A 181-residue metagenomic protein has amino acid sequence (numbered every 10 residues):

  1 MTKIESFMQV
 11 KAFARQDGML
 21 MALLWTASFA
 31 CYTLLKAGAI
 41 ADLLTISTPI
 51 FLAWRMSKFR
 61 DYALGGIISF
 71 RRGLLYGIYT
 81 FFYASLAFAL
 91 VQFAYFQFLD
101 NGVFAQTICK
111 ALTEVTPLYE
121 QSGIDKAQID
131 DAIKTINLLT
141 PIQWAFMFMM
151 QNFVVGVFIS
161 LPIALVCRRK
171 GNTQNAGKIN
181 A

Functional and structural regions predicted by a protein language model:
M1-F7, K170-A181: Short, charged juxtamembrane terminal tails flanking transmembrane helices
M1-R60: Transmembrane alpha-helical insertion/packing segments
A14-A30, S47, F51, L74-L86 (+2 more regions): Hydrophobic, lipid-facing residues on alpha-helical transmembrane segments of integral membrane proteins
A53-L64, A84, T116-E120: Juxtamembrane membrane-interface segments at transmembrane alpha-helix termini
S57-G73, Q97: Membrane-helix interface/capping segments
F81-Q106: C-terminal halves and exits of single transmembrane alpha-helices
L99-L138: Membrane-interface interhelical loops and short interface/amphipathic helices in multi-pass inner-membrane
I133-V154: Individual transmembrane alpha-helix segments
